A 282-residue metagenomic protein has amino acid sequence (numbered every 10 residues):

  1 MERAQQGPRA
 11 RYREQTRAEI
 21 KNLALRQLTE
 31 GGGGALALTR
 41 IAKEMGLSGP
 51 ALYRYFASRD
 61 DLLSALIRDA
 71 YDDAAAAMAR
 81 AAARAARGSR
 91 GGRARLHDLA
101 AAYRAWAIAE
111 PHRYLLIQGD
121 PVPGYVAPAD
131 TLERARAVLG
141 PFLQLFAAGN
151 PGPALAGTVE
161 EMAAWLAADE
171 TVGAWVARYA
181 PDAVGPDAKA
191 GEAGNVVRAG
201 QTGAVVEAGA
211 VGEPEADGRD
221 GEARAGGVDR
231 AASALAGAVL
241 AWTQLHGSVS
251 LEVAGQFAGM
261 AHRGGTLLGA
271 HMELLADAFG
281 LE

Functional and structural regions predicted by a protein language model:
R3-R9, S48: Short, Lys/Arg-enriched N-terminal segment that forms or immediately precedes the first helix of a structured domain
Q15, E19-R26, D61-A81, D98-A105 (+4 more regions): Alpha-helical structural segments
E19, L23, G31-D61, A65: Helix-turn-helix
A37, L115-Q118, V126, A154-A156 (+1 more regions): Short, hydrophobic secondary-structure boundary micro-motifs
D73-A77, G92-R113, R134-G149, G237-Q244 (+2 more regions): C-terminal ligand-sensing/allosteric alpha-helical core of TetR-family HTH transcriptional regulators
M78-G88, P121, E252-Q256: Secondary-structure edge/capping motif, primarily at the C-terminal ends of alpha-helices and the immediately following
A127-T131: Short, solvent-exposed loop/turn segments at secondary-structure boundaries
Q144-E207, E213-E282: C-terminal peripheral helix-coil segments that are non-catalytic and often amphipathic
